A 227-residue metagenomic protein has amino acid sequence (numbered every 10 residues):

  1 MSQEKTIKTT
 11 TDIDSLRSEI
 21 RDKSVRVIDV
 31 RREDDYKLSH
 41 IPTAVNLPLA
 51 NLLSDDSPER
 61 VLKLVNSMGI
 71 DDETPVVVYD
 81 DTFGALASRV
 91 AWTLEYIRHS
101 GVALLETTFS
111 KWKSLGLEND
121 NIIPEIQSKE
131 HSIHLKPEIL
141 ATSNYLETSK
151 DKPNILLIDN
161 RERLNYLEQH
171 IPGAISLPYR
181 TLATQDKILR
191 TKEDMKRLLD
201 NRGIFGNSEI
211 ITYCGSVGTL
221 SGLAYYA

Functional and structural regions predicted by a protein language model:
S2-K5, L52-N144, R202, N207-E209 (+1 more regions): Thiolate-centered catalytic microenvironments shared by cysteine-dependent enzyme domains
E4-E73, T142-N207: Positively charged, proline/Ser/Thr-rich regional signature most characteristic of the Rhodanese/CDC25-like
